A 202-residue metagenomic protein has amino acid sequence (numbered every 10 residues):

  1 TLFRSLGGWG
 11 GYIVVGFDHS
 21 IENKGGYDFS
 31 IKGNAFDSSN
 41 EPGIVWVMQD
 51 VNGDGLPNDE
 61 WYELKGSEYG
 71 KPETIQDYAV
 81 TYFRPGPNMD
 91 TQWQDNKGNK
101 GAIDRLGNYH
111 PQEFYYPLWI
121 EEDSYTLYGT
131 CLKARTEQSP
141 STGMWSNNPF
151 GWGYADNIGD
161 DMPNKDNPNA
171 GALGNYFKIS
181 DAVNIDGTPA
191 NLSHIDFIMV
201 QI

Functional and structural regions predicted by a protein language model:
G10-Y12, I21-F29: Extended extracellular/luminal ectodomain segments enriched in beta-structured repeat modules
S30-F36: Short amphipathic, basic-aromatic surface patches that mediate peripheral association with negatively charged
D37-G43: Short coil-to-beta strand junction motifs in C2/discoidin
M48-D54: Short loop/turn segments immediately following beta-strands, especially the blade-tip and inter-blade linker loops
S67-N169: Low-complexity, serine/threonine/proline-enriched polar segments
A170-I202: Ser/Thr/Pro-rich, low-complexity mucin-like regions that serve as glycosylated stalks/linkers or repetitive adhesive
